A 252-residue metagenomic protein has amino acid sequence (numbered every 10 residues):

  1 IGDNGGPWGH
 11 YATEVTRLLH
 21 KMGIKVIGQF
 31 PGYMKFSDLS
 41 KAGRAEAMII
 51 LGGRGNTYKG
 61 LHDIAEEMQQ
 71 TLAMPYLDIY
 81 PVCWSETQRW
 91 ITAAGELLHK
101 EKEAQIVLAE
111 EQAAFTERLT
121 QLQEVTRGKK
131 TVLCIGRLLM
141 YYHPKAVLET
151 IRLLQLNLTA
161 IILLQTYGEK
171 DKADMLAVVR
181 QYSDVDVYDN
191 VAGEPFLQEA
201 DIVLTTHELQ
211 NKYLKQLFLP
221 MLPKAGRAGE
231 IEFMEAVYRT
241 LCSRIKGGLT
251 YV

Functional and structural regions predicted by a protein language model:
I1-V252: An N-terminal assembly and electron-transfer interface module characteristic of large anaerobic redox and radical
